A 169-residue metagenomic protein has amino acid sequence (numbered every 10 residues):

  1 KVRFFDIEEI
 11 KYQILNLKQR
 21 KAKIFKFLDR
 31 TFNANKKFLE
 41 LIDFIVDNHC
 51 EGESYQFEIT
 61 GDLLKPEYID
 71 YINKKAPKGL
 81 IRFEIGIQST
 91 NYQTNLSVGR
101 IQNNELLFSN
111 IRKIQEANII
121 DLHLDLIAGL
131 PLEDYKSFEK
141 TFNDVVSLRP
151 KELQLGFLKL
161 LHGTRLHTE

Functional and structural regions predicted by a protein language model:
K1: Local cysteine-cluster metal-coordination motifs and their immediate loop/turn environment, predominantly Fe-S cluster
F4: Short aromatic/basic micro-patch
I7-H123, A128-L130: Conserved SAM/AdoMet-binding glycine-rich loop
K36, Q93-V98, A128-K136, L148-E169: Flexible glycine/acidic-rich beta-alpha junction loops that bind and position SAM and/or redox cofactors in anaerobic
E40-N48, D134-P150: Short, electropositive alpha-helical surface patch
